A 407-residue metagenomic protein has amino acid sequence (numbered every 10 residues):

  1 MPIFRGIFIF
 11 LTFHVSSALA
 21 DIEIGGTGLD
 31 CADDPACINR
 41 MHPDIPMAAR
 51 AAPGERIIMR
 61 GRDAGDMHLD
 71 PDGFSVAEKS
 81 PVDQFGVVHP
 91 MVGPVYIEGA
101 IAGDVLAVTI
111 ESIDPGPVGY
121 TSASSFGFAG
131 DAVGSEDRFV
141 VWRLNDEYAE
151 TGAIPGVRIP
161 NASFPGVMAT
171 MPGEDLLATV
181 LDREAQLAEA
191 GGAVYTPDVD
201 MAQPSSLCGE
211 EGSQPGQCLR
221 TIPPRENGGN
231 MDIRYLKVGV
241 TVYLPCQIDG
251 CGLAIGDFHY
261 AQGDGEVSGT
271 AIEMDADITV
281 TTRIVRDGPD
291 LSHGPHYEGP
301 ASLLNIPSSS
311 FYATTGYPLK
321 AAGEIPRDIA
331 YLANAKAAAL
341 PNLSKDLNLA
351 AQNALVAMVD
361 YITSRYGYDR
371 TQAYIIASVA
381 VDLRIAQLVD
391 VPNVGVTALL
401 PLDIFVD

Functional and structural regions predicted by a protein language model:
V15-S17: N-terminal signal peptide c-region/cleavage motif recognized by signal peptidases
I22-D83: N-terminal, Lys/Arg-enriched amphipathic/low-complexity engagement segments that precede the first folded domain
A32-H42, Q84-V92, L219-N227: Short, structured beta-strand/loop micro-motifs enriched in basic residues and often containing a Trp
G54, A100-G103, G239: Loop/turn positions that initiate beta-strands
M59, V105-V108, L244: A generic structural signal for residues embedded in beta-strands
A64-V76, I113-S124, G250-Y260, A386-V389: Short, Lys/Arg- and Gly-enriched loop/turn segments at beta-strand edges
D114-K237, Y243: Intrinsically disordered, low-complexity linker/loop segments enriched in Gly/Pro and charged/polar residues
M201-K345: Conserved mixed alpha/beta catalytic, RNA-binding, or beta-rich assembly cores of soluble enzyme, regulatory
